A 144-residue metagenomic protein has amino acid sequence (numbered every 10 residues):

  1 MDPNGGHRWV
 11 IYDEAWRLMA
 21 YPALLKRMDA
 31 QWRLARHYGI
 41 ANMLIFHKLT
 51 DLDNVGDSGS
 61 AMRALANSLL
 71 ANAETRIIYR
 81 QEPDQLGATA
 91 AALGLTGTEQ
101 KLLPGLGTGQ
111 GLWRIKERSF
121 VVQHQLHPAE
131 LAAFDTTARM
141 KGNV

Functional and structural regions predicted by a protein language model:
M1-L102: Conserved P-loop NTPase motor cores
M1-N4, K101-V144: Conserved P-loop NTPase motor module
